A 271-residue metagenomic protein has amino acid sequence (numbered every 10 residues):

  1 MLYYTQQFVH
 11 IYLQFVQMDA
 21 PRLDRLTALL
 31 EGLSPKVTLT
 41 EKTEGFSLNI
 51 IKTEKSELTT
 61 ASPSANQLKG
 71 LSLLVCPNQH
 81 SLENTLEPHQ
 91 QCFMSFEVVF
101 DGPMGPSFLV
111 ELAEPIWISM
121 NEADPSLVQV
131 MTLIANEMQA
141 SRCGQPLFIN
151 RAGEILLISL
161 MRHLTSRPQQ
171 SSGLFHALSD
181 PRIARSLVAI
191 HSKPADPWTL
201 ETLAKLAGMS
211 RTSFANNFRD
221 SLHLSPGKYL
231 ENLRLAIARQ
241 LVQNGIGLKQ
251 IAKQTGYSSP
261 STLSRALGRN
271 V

Functional and structural regions predicted by a protein language model:
M1-A20: Short, intrinsically disordered or compositionally biased N-terminal tails of bacterial proteins
T27-P115: N-terminal regulatory/effector-sensing and dimerization cores that precede helix-turn-helix DNA-binding domains
P106-T132: Aromatic/histidine-rich interaction motifs
I116-P125, Q139-I149, I158-D196, T202-A207 (+2 more regions): Short, Lys/Arg-enriched, Trp-marked, Pro/Gly-tolerant hinge/linker segments that flank
G153-E154: Allosteric cytosolic regulatory segments
P197-E201, D220-S264: Terminal helix-turn-helix DNA-binding modules in bacterial transcription factors
S213-N216, S264-R265: Base-recognition residues in the alpha-helical recognition helix of bacterial helix-turn-helix
